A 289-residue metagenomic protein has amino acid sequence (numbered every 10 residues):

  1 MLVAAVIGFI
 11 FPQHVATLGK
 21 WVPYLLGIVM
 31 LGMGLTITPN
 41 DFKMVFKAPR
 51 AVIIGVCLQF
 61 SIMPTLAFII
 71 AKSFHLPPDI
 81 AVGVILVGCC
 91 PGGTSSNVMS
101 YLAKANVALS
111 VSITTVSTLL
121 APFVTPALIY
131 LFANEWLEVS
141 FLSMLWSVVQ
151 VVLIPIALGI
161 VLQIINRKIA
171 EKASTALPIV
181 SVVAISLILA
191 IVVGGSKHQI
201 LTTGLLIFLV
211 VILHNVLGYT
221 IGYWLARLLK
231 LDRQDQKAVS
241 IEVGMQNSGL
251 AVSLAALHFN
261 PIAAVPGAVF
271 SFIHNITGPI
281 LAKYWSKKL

Functional and structural regions predicted by a protein language model:
M1-L289: Alpha-helical transmembrane segments of multi-pass small-molecule/ion transporters
